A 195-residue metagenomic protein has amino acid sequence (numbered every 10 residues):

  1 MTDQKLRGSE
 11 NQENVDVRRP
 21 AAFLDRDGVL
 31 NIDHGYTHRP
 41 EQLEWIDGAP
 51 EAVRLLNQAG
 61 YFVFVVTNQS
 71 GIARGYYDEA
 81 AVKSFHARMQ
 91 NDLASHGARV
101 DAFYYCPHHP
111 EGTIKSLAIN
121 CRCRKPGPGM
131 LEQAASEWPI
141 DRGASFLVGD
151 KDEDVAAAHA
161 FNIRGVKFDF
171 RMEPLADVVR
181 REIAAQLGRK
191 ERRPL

Functional and structural regions predicted by a protein language model:
T2-F64: Active-site neighborhood of HAD-like aspartate-dependent phosphohydrolases
D3, R7-V17, E79-D101, P110-L195: Asp-based, Mg2+/Mn2+-dependent phosphohydrolase catalytic module
L24-R26, T67, V148-D150: Active-site flanking residues adjacent to catalytic metal/cofactor-binding acidic residues
D27-I32, V65-S70, H108-G112, M130-L131: Generic detector of short, locally flexible boundary/turn motifs and exposed helical patches
L30-D47, I72-A73, A80-A81, S95-H96 (+1 more regions): Metal-dependent phosphoesterase signature
A49, V53-M89, A98-H109, A158: Substrate-recognition element of Asp-dependent hydrolases with the DxDx(T/V) motif
